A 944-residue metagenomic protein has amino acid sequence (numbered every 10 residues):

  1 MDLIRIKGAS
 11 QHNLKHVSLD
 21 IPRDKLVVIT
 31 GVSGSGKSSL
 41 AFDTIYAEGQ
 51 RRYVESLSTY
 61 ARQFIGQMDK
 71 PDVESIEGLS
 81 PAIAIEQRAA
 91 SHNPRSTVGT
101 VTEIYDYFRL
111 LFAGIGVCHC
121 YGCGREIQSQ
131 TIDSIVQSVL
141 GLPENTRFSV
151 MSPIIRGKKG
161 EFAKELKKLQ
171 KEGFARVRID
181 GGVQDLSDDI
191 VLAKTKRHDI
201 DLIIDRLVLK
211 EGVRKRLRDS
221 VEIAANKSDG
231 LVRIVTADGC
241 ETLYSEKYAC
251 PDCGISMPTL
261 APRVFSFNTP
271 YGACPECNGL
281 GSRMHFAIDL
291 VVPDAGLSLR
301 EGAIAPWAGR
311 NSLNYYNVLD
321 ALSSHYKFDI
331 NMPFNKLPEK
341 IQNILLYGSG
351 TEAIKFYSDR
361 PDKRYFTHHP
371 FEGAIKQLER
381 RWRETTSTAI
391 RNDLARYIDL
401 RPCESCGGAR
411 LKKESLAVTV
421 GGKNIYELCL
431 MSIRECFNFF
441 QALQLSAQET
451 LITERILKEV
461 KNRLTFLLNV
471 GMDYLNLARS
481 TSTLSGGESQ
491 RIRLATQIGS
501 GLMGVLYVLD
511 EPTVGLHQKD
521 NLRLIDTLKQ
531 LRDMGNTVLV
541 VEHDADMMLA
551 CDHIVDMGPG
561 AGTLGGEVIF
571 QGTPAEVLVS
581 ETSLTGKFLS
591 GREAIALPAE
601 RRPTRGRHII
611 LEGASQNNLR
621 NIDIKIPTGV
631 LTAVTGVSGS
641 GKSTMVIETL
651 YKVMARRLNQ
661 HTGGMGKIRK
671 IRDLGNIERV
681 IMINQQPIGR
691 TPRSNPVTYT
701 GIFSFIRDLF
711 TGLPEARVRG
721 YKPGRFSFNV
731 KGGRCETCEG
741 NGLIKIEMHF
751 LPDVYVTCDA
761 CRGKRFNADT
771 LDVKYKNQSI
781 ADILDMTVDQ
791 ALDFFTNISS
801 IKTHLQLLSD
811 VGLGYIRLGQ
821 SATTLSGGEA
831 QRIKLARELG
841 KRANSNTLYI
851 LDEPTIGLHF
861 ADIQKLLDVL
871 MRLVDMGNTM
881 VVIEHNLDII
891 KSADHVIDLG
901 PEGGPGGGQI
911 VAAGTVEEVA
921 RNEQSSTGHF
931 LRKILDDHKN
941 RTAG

Functional and structural regions predicted by a protein language model:
M1-G944: Conserved phosphate-binding elements of NTP-dependent enzyme cores
